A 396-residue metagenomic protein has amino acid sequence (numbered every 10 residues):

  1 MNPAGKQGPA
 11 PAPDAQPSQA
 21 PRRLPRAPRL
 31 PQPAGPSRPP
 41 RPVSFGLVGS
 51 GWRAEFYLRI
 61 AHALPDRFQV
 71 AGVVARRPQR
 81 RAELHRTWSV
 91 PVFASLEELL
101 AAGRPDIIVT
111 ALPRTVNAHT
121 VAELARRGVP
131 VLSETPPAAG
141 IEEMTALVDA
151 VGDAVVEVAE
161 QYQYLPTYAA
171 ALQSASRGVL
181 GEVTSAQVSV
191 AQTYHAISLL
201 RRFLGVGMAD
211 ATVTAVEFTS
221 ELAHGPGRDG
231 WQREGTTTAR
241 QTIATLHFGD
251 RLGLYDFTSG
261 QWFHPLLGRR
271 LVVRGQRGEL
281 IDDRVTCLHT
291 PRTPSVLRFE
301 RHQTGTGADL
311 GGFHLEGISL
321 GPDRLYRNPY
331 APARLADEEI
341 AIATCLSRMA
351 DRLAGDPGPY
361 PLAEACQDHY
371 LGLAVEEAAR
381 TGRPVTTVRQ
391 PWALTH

Functional and structural regions predicted by a protein language model:
M1-P39, I107-V109, Y330-H396: C-terminal helix-rich "cap/oligomerization" subdomain common to oxidoreductases
N2-W88: N-terminal Rossmann-like dinucleotide-binding module
P91-S95: Short acidic-hydrophobic, aromatic-tinged amphipathic segments that line or gate anion-handling sites
A102, I107, L112-Q163: Beta-strand-loop-alpha-helix segment that lines the small-molecule cofactor/substrate pocket of alpha/beta enzymes
A111, E134, D256-F257, G275: Short, well-ordered coil/turn residues at beta-beta hairpins and beta-strand->alpha-helix junctions within
P166-S185, A196: Rossmann-like NAD(P)H-binding beta-loop-alpha module
E182-G268, V272, L394-T395: Rossmann-like dinucleotide-binding domain that binds NAD(P)(H)
G235, H247, L271-V272, R277-P359 (+1 more regions): C-terminal glycine/acidic-rich active-site capping loop/insertion
